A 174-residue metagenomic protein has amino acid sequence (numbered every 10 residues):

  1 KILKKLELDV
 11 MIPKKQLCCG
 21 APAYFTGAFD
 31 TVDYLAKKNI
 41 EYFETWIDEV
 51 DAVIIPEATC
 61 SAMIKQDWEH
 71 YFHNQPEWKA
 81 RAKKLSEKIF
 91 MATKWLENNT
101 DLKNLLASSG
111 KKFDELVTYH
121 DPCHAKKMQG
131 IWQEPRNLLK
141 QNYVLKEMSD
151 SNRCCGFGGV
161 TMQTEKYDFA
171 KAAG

Functional and structural regions predicted by a protein language model:
K1-G174: Iron-sulfur cluster-binding electron-transfer modules in prokaryotic oxidoreductases
